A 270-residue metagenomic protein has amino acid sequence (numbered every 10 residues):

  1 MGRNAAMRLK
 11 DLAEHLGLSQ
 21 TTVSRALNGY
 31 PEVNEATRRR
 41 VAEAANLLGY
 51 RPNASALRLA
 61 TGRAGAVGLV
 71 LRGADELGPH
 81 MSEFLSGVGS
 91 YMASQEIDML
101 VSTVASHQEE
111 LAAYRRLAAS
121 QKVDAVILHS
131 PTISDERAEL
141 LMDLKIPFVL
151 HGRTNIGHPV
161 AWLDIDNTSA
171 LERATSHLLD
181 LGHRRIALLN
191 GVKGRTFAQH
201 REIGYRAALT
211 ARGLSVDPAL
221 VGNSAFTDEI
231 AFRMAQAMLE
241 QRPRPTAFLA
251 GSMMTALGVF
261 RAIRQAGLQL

Functional and structural regions predicted by a protein language model:
M1-G2, M7, L47, G87-I97 (+2 more regions): Bacterial carbohydrate/catabolite-sensing allosteric modules
M1-G65: N-terminal helix-turn-helix DNA-binding module of bacterial transcription factors
H15, T22, T61-D75, H177 (+1 more regions): Short beta-strand segments enriched in small/hydrophobic residues
S19, G65, V123-D124, R184-R185 (+1 more regions): Short acidic/polar active-site loop segments enriched in Thr and Asp
L48-A113, A125, T210: Amphipathic helical "hinge" segments at domain boundaries
A74, S106-Q108, H129-S134, M254: Short beta->alpha connector loops
V123-A138, R153-V160, T168: Acidic, Gly/Pro-rich loop/turn segments at junctions of secondary structure
